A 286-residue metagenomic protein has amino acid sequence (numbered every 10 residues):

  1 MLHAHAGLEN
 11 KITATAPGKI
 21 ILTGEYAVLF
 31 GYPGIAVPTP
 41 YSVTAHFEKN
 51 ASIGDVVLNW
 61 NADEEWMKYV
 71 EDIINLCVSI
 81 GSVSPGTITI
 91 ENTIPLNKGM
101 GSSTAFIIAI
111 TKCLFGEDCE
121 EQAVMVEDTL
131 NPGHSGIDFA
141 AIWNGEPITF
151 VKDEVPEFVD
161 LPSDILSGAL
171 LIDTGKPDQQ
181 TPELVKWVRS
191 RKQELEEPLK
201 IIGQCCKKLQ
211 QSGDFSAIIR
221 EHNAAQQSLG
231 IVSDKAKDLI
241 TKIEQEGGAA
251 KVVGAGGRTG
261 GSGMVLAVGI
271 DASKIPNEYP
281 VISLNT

Functional and structural regions predicted by a protein language model:
L2-I21, V28-L29, A36-V37, T44-S82 (+5 more regions): C-terminal nucleotide
Y32, I107-A109, S262: Ubiquitous "structural anchor" signal
G86: Nucleotide and nucleotide-moiety/phosphate-recognizing core
K98-C119: DPxDG-like acidic metal-binding loop motif
